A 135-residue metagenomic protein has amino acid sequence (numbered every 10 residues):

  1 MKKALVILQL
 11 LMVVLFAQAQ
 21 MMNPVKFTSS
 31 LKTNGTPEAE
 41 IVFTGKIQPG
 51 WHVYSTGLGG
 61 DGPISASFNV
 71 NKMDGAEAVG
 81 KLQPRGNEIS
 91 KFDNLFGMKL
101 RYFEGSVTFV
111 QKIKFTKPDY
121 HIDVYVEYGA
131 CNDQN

Functional and structural regions predicted by a protein language model:
M1-A4: Positively charged n-region of N-terminal signal peptides that target proteins for export
I7: Extracellular ligand-binding interfaces
L10-Q18: Hydrophobic h-region of N-terminal signal peptides that target proteins for export in Gram-negative bacteria
Q18-N135: Extracellular/lumen-exposed scaffold segments
